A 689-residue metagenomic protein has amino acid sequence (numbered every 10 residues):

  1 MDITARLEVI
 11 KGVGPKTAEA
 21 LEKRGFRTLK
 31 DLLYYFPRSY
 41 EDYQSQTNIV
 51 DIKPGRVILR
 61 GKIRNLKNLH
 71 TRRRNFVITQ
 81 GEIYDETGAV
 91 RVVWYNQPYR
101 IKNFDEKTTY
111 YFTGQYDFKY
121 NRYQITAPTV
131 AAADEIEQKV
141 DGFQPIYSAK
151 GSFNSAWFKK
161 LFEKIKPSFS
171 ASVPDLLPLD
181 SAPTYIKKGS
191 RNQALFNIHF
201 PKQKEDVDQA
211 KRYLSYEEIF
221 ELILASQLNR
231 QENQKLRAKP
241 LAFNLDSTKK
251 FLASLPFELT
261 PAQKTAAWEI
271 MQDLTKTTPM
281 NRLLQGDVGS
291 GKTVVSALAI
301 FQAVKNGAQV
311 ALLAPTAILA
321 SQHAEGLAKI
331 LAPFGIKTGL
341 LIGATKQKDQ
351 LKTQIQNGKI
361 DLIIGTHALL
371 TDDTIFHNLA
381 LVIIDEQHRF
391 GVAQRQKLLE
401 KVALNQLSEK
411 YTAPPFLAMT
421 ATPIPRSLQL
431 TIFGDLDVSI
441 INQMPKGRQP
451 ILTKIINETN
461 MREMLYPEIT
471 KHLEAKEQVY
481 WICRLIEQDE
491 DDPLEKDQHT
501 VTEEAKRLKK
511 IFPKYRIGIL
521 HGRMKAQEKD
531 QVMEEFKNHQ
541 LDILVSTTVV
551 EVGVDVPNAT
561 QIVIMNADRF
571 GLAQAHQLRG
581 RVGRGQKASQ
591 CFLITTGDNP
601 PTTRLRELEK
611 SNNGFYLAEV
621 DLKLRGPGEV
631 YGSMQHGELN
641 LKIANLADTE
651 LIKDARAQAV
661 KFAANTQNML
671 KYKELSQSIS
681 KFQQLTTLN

Functional and structural regions predicted by a protein language model:
M1-K11, L222, E232: Long, highly charged, low-complexity intrinsically disordered interaction regions that mediate electrostatic DNA/RNA
Y35-R64, V173-P174: OB-fold nucleic-acid-binding modules
P54-F76, G114: Structural detector for short beta-strands of small beta-barrel domains
T71-S254: Upstream accessory/linker segments immediately N-terminal to the RecA-like ATPase cores of bacterial MutS and a subset
L224, M533-L544, V549-P557, I562-M565 (+3 more regions): Accessory helical-bundle/CTD segments and flexible terminal tails appended to RecA-like ATPase motors
F257-M280, V294: N-terminal pre-P-loop "Q-motif" helix
P279-R606: Inter-lobe coupling/hinge segments of SF2-like helicase ATPases
